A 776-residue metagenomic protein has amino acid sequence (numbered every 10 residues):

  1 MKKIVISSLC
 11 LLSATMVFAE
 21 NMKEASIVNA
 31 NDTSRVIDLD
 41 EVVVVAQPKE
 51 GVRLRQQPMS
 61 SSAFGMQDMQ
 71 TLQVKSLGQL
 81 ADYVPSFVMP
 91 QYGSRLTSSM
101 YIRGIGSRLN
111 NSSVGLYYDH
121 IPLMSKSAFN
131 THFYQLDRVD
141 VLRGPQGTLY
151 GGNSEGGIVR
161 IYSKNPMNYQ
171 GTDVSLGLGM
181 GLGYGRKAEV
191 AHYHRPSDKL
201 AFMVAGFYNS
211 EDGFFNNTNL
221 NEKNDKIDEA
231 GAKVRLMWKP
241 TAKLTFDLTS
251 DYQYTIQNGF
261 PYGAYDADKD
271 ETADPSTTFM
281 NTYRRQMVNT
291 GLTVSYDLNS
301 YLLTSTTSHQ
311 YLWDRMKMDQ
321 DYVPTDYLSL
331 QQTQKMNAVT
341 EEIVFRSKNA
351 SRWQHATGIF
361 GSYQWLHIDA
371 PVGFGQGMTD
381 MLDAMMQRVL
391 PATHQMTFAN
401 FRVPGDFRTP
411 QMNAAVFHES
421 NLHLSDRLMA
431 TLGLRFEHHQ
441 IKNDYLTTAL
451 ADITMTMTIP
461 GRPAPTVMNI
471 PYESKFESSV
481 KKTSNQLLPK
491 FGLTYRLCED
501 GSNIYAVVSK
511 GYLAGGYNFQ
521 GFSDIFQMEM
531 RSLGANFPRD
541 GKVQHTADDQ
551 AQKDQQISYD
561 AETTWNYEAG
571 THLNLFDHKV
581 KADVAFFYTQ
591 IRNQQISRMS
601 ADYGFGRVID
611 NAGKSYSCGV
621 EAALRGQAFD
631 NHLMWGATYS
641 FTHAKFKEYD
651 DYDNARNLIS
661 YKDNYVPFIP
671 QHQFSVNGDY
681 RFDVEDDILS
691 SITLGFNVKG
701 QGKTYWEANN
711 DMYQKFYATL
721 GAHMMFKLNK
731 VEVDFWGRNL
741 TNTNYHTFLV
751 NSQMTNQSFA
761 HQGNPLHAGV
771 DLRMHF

Functional and structural regions predicted by a protein language model:
D32-V43, V52-S98, I105-D119, F129-R143 (+3 more regions): Periplasmic N-terminal gating module of Gram-negative TonB-dependent outer-membrane receptors
S112, S125, Y134-D137, R143 (+7 more regions): Outer-membrane beta-barrel translocator/receptor signature
N168-Q170, G177, A191-F279, L312-T325 (+1 more regions): Periplasmic-side early beta-strands and strand-to-turn transitions of outer-membrane beta-barrels
N216-E222, F260-S276, D321-L328, P371-P404 (+5 more regions): Solvent-exposed loop segments that connect transmembrane elements
K239, L244-D251, Q286-D314, L330-I453 (+4 more regions): Face-selective signature of the C-terminal outer-membrane beta-barrel domain
T293-M318, N503-V507, Q520, F526-D610 (+3 more regions): Membrane-embedded beta-barrel scaffold of Gram-negative outer-membrane proteins
A356, D426-A430, K579-I591, V608-E707 (+1 more regions): Gram-negative outer-membrane beta-barrel transporters
Y512, K699-E707, M725-F776: C-terminal beta-signal and adjacent terminal beta-strands/loops of Gram-negative outer-membrane beta-barrel proteins
